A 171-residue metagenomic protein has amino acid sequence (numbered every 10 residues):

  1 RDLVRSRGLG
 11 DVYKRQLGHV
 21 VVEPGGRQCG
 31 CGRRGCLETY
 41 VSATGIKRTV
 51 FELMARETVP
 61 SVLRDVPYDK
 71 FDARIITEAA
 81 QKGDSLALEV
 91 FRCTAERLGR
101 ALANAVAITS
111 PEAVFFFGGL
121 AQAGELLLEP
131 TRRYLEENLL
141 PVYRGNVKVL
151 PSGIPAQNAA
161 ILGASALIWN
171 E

Functional and structural regions predicted by a protein language model:
D2-Y13: Single conserved hydrophobic/aromatic residue that forms the stacking wall/gate of nucleotide- or nucleobase-binding
K14-V22: Short, intrinsically disordered, charge-biased short linear motifs at domain edges
V21-Q28, R33-E171: ATP-binding/phosphotransfer module of carbohydrate and carboxylate kinases, centering on a glycine-rich
